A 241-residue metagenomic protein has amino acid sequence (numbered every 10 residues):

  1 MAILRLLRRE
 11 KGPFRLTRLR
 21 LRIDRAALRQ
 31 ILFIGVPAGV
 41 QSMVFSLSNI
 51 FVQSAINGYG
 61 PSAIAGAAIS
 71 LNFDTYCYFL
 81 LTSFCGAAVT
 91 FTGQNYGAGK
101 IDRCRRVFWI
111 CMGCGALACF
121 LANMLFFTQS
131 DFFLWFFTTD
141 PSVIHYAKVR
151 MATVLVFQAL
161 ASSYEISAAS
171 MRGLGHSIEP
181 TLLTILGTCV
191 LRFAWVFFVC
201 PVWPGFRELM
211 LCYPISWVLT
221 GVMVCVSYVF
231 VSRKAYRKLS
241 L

Functional and structural regions predicted by a protein language model:
M1-A2, R20-F51, I56, Y76 (+5 more regions): Hydrophobic faces of transmembrane alpha-helices in multi-pass small-molecule transporters and flippases across diverse
M1-V36, T92-F157, V199-L241: Short alpha-helical transmembrane segments in multi-pass integral membrane proteins
I3, I50-S54, Y76, M124 (+3 more regions): Alpha-helical transmembrane segments of multipass membrane proteins
F33-P37, S62-L71, V149: Loop-to-helix entry region at the N-terminal start of transmembrane alpha-helices in multi-pass membrane transporters
M43-S70, Y76, Q94, F132-P141 (+1 more regions): Helix-terminus/linker motif at the lipid-water interface of multi-pass membrane proteins
V44, S48, N72, F84-A88 (+7 more regions): Residue-level signal for transmembrane alpha-helical positions in Major Facilitator Superfamily
G66-S130, A161-T184: Small-residue-rich hydrophobic transmembrane alpha-helices
S167-F193, F197-P204, L211: C-terminal structured "cap/appendage" subdomains that terminate the fold
